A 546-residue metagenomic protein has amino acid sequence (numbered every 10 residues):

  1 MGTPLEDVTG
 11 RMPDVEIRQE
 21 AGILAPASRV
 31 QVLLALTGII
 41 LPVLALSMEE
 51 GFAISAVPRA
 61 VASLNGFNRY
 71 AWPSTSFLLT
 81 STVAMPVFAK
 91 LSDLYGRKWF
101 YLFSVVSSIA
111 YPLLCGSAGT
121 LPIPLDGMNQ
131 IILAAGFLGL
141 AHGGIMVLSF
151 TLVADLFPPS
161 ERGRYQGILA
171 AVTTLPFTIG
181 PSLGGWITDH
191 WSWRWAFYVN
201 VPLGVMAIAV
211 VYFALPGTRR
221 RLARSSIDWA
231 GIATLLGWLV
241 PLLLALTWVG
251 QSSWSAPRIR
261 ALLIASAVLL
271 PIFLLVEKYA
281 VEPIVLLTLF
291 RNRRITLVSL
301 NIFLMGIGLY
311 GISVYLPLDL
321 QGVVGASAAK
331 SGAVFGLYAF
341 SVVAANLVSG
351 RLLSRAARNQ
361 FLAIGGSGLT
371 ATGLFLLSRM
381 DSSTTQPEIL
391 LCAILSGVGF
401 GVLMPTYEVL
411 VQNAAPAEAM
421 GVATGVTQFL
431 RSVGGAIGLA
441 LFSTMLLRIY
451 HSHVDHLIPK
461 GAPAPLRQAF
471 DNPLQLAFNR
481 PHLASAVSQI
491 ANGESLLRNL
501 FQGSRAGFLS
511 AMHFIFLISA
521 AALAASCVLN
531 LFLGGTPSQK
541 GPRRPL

Functional and structural regions predicted by a protein language model:
G2-A35, I39, V43, P473-L546: Transmembrane-helix exit segments and adjacent C-terminal regions of multi-pass membrane proteins
A35-A84, S192, A230, P257-I259 (+3 more regions): Transmembrane core module of solute transporters
L44, T75-L79, V106, G167-L175 (+5 more regions): Transmembrane alpha-helical cores of Major Facilitator Superfamily
A60-V61, L91-S92, L183-W191, L246 (+4 more regions): Interfacial helix-cap and linker-helix signal at transmembrane-aqueous boundaries of multi-pass secondary transporters
A84, A89, G96-S107, M128-Q130 (+5 more regions): C-terminal module of multi-pass small-molecule transporters
M85-G231, P257: Helix-loop-helix hairpins in multi-pass membrane proteins, especially solute transporters
W186-N301, G308, A326, V334 (+1 more regions): Hydrophobic transmembrane-helix bundles of small-molecule transporters
D189-V201, W248-I259, R448-A520: A membrane-interface helix-boundary motif in multi-pass transporters
